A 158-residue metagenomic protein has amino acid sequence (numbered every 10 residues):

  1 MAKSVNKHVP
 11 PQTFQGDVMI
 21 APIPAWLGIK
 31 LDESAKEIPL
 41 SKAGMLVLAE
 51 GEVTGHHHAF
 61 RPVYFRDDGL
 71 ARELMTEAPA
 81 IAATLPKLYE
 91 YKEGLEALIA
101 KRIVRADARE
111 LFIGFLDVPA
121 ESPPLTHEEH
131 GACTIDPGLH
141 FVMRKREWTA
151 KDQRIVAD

Functional and structural regions predicted by a protein language model:
M1, V5, I99, M143 (+1 more regions): Generic N-terminal leader/processing signal
A2-R102, F115-S122: Long, low-hydrophobicity ectodomains and other hydrophilic envelope-associated domains
V18, Q153-D158: Mixed-charge (acidic/basic) macromolecular-recognition segments
T54-G55, C133, D158: Extended soluble regions of mature proteins
P119-G131, I135-W148, D152-Q153: Tight coil/turn sites that cap or link beta-strands
